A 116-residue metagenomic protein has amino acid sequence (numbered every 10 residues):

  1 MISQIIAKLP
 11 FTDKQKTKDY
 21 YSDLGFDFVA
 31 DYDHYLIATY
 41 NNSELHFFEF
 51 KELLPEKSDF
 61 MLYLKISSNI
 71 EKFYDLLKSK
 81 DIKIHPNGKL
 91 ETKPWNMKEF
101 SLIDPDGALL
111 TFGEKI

Functional and structural regions predicted by a protein language model:
Q4-T12, L54-K78, K98-I103: Vicinal oxygen chelate
A7, K16, D33-L36: Short glycine/proline-centered loop/turn elements that form peptide/ligand docking sites
K14-T17, L76-I84: Short, positively charged
T17-D23, L77, D104-G107: Conserved active-site tyrosine of GNAT-family acetyltransferases
D23-V29, I82-I84: Conserved acetyl-CoA-binding loop of GNAT-fold acetyltransferases
D27-F60, L109-E114: Conserved short beta-strand elements that form part of the metal-binding/catalytic scaffold of enzyme active sites
S79-I116: Vicinal oxygen chelate
